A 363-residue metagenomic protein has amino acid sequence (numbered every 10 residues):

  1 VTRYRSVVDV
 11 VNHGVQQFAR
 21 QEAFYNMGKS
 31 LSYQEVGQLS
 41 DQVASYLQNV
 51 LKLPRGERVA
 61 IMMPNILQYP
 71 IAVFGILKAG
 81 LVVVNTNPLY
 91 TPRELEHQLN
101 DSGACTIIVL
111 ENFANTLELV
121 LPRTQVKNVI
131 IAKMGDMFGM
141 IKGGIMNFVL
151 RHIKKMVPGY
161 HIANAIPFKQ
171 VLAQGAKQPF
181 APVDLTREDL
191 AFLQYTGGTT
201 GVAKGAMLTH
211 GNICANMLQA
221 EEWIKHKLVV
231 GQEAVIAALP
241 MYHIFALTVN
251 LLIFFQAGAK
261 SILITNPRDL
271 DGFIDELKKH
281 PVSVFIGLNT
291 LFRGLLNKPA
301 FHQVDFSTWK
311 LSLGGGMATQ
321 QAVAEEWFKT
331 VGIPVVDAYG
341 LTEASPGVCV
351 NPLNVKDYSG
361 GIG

Functional and structural regions predicted by a protein language model:
T2-R3, R20-P54, A60-I66, P70-F74 (+1 more regions): Conserved AMP-binding/adenylate-forming core of the ANL superfamily
V11-H13, Q48, L67-T86, L95-E96 (+5 more regions): Hydrophobic alpha-helical segments in the ANL/AMP-binding
G14, V36, S40-V43, V59 (+6 more regions): Adenylate-forming
V50-L53, G175-E188, L193-A237, A259: Conserved adenylate-forming
E57-R58, P64-V84, P88-P92, N100-T106 (+4 more regions): A short helix-loop-beta submotif of the ANL/AMP-binding
L119-R187: ANL superfamily adenylate-forming
C214-A234, I244-S283, K298: Conserved AMP-binding/adenylation subdomain of ANL enzymes
A259, K279-I286, L296-S359: Gly/Ser/Thr-rich phosphate-binding loop
